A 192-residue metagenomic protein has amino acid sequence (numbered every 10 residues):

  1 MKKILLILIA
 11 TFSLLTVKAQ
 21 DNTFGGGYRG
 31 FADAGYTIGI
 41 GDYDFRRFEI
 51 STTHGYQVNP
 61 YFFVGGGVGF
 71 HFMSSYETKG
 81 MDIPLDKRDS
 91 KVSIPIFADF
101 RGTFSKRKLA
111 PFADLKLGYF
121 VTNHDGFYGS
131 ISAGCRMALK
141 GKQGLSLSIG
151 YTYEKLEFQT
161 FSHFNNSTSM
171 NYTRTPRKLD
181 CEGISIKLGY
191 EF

Functional and structural regions predicted by a protein language model:
M1-I4, Q20: Positively charged n-region of N-terminal signal peptides that target proteins for export
I4-S13: Sec-dependent N-terminal signal peptides
A19-V58, V64, C181-G183, K187-F192: Short glycine/proline- and aromatic-enriched beta-strand/turn motifs that initiate or cap beta-hairpins
D21, I38-Y43, I83-D89, F120-N123 (+1 more regions): Outer-membrane beta-barrel domain signature
D33-G39, G69-H71, K116-F120, G150-E154 (+1 more regions): Outer-membrane beta-barrel pore domains and translocons
D33-T37, M81-I83, D114-L117, S167-Y172: Extracytoplasmic loops and strand-loop junctions of Gram-negative outer membrane beta-barrel proteins
F48, T53-G144: Gram-negative (and chloroplast) outer-membrane scaffold detector with strong preference for beta-barrel transmembrane
F72, Y76-E77, A110, G126-F192: Predominantly the C-terminal beta-signal and adjacent terminal strand-loop region of outer-membrane beta-barrel
